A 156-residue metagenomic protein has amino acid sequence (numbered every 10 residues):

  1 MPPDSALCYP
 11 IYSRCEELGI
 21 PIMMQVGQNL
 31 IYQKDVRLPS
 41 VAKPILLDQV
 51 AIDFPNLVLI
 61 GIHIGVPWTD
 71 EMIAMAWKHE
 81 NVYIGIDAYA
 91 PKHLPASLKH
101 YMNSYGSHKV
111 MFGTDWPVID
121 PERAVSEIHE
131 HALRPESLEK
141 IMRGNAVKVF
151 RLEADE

Functional and structural regions predicted by a protein language model:
P2-M111: Catalytic pocket-lining loop regions of alpha/beta-barrel enzymes, especially the amidohydrolase/enolase/GH5 lineages
C15, H63, I84, D115 (+3 more regions): Conserved, mostly hydrophobic/aromatic
Y89-H93, M102, W116-D120, E130-L133: Short amphipathic alpha-helical interaction segments
G106-M111, I119-E156: Mid-to-C-terminal alpha-helical segments outside catalytic/metal-binding sites
